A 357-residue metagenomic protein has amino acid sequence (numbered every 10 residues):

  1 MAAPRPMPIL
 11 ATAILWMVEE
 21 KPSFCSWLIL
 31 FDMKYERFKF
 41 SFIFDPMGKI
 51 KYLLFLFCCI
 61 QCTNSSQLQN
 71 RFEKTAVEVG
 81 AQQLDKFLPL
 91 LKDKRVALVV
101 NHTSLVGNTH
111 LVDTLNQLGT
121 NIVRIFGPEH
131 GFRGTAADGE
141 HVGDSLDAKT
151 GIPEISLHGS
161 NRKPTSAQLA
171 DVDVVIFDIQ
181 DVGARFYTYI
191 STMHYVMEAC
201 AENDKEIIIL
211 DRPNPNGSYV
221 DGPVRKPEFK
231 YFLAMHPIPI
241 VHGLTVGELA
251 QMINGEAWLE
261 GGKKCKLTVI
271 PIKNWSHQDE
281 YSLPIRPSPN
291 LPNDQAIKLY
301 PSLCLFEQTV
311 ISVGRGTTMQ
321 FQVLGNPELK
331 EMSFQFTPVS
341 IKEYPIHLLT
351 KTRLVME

Functional and structural regions predicted by a protein language model:
R5-L15: Intrinsic low-complexity, disordered N-terminal segments enriched in polar/charged/small residues
I29, M33-E73: Bacterial Sec-dependent N-terminal signal peptides
V123-H130: Short internal beta-strands
G134-G139, I208-K230: Glycine-rich, charge-decorated loop segments at or immediately adjacent to ligand/cofactor-binding or catalytic sites
G143-D171, A184: Glycine-rich oxoanion-binding loops at beta->alpha junctions
D181-M193: Glycine/threonine-rich flexible loop motifs
K230-Y300: Conserved anion/nucleotide-ligand pocket segment
K273-M356: Glycine-rich, aromatic-lined ligand/substrate-binding cores of catalytic and carbohydrate-binding domains
